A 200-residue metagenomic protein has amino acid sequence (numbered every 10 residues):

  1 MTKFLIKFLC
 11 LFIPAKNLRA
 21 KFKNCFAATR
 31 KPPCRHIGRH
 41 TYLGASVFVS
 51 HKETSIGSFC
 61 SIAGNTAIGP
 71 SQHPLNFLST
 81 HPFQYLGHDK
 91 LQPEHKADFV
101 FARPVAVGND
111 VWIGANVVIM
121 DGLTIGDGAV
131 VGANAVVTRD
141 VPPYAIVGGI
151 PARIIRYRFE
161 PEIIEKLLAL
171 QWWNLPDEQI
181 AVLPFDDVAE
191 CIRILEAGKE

Functional and structural regions predicted by a protein language model:
M1-T29: Membrane-proximal basic amphipathic "stem/tether" segments
F8, F83-I119, P151-E200: C-terminal segments of enzyme domains that contribute to small-molecule binding surfaces
Y42-D121: Flexible, glycine/small-residue-enriched loop-and-beta-strand segment within the central core of proteins
T66, I119, A135-V137, A152: Short coil-to-beta-strand initiation/turn motif
Q72-P74, V141, Y157-F159: Conserved catalytic-core motifs of eukaryotic protein kinase domains, centered on the activation segment
G126-A129, P142-Y144: Conserved catalytic segment of ABC-fold P-loop ATPases
